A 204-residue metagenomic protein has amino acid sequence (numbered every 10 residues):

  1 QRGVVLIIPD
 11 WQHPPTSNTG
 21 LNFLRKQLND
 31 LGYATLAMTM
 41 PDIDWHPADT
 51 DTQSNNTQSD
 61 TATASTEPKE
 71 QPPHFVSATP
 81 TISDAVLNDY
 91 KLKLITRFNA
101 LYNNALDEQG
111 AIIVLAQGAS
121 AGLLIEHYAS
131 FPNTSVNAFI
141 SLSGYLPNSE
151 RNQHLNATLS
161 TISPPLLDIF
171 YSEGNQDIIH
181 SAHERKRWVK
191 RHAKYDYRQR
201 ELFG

Functional and structural regions predicted by a protein language model:
R2-D10: Short beta-strand element of the alpha/beta-hydrolase
Q12-T16: Serine-hydrolase catalytic-loop signature spanning alpha/beta hydrolases and amidase-signature enzymes
T19-A37: Short amphipathic alpha-helix adjacent to the substrate-entry channel of hydrolases
Y33, M38-I43, G144: Active-site loop/turn elements of alpha/beta-hydrolase fold enzymes, especially the short glycine-/histidine-rich
P47-Q109: Alpha/beta-hydrolase active-site loop
A111-L115, A138: Residue in the alpha/beta-hydrolase core beta-strand immediately N-terminal to the catalytic nucleophile
V114-I125: Gly/Ala-rich beta-loop-alpha elbow adjacent to hydrolase catalytic centers
N133-T134, A138-L202: The feature captures the conserved acid-bearing segment of alpha/beta-hydrolase catalytic domains
